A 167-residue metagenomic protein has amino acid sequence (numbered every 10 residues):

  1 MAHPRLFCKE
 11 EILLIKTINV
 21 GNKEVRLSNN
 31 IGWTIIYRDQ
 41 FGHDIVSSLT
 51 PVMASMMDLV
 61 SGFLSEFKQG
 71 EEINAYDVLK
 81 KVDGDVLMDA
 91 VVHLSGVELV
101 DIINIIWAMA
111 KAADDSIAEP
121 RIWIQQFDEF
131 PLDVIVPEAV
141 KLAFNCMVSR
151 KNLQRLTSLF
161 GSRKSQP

Functional and structural regions predicted by a protein language model:
A2-E24, S47, A54-M57, I73-N104 (+1 more regions): Charged interaction scaffolds used for protein-protein
L27-N29: Short capping micro-motif at the N-terminus of alpha-helices
I31-T50: Short, surface-exposed, low-complexity cationic segments
I31-W33, Q69, C146-S149: Short, structured coil/loop segments at alpha-helix boundaries
M56-E71: Glycine/small-residue-rich interface belts in oligomeric ring/scaffold proteins and their assembly partners
